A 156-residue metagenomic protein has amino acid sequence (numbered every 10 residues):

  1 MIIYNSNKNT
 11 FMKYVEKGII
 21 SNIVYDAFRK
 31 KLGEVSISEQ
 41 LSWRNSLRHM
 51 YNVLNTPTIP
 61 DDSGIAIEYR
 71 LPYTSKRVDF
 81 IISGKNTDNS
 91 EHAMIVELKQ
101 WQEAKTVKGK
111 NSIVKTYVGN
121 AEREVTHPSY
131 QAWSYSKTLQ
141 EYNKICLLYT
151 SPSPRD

Functional and structural regions predicted by a protein language model:
M1-I145: Nucleic acid-processing catalytic cores of prokaryotic defense/repair systems
Y149-D156: Conserved small/polar residues in nucleotide/adenosyl-binding loops
